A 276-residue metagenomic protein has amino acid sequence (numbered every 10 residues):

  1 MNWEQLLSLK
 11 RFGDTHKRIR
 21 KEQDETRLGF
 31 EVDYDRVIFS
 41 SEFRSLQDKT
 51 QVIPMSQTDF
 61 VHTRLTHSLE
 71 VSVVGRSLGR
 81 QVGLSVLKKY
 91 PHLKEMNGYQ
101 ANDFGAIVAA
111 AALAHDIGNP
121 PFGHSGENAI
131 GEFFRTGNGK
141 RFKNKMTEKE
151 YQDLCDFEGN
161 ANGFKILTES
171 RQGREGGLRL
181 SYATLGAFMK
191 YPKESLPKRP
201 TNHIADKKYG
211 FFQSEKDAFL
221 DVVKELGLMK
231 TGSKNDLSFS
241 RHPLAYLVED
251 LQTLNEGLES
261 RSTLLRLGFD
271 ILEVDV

Functional and structural regions predicted by a protein language model:
M1-T26, I38-K49, T58, L69 (+3 more regions): Sequence-structural signature of the catalytic-core scaffold of metal-dependent phosphohydrolases that act on
D59-L65: Short glycine- and acidic-rich boundary segments immediately preceding or forming the N-terminal edge of structured
